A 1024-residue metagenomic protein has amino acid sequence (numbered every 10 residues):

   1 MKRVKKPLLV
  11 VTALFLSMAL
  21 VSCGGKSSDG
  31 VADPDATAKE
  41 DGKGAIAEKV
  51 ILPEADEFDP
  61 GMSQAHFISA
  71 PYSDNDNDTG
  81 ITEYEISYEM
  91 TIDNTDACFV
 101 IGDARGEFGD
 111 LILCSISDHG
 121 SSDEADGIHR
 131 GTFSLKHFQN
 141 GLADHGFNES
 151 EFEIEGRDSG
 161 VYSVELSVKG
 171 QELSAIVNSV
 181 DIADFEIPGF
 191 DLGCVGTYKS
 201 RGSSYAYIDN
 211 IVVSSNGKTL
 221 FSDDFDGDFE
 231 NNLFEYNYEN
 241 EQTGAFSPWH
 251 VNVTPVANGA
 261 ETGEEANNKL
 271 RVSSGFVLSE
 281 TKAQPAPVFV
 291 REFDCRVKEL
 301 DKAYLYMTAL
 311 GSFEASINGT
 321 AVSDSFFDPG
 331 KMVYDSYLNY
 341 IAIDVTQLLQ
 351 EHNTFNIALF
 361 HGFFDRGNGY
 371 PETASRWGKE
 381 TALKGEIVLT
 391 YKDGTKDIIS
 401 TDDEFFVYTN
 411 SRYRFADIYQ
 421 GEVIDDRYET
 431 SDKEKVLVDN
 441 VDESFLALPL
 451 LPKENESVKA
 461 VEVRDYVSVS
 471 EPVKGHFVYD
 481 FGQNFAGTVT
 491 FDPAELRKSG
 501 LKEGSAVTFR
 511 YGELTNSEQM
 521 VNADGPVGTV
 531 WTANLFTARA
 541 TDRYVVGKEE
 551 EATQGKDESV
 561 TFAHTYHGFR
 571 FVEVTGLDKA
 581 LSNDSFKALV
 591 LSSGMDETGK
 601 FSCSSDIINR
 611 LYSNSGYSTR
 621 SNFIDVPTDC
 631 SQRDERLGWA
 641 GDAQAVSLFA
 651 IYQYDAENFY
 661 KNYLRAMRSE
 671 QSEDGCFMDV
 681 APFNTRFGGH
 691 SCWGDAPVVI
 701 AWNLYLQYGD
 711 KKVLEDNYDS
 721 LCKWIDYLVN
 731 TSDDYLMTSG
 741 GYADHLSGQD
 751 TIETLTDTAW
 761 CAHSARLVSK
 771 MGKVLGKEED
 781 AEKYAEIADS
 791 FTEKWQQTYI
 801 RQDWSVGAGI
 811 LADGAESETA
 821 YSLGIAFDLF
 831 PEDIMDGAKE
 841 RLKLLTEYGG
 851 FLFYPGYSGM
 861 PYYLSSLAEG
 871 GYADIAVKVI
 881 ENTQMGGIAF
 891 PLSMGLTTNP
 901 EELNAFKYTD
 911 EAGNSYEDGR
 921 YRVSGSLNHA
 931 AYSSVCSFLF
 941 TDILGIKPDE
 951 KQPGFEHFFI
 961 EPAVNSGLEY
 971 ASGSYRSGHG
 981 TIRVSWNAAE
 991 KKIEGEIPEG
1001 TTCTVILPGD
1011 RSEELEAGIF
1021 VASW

Functional and structural regions predicted by a protein language model:
A19-S22: C-terminal motif of bacterial Sec signal peptides marking the signal peptidase cleavage site
G24-K26: Bacterial signal peptide processing site
G30-N77, N94, D103-G109, L113-F152 (+8 more regions): Extracellular/oxidizing-compartment recognition motifs
G160-K169, L173-V177: Short tryptophan-centered beta-strand motifs in secreted/extracellular beta-sheet-rich domains of glycan-recognition
F185-Y207: Flexible glycan-contacting loops in extracellular carbohydrate-active proteins
G311-S312, S400-N410, F571, A580-N614 (+11 more regions): Active-site acid/base region of carbohydrate-active enzymes
F355, E422-I424, D634-E635, Q653 (+8 more regions): C-terminal capping/lid segments that line or modulate ligand- or cofactor-binding pockets
W377-E386, I399-Y428, L437-N440, S444-L446 (+3 more regions): Non-catalytic C-terminal accessory modules of carbohydrate-active enzymes
